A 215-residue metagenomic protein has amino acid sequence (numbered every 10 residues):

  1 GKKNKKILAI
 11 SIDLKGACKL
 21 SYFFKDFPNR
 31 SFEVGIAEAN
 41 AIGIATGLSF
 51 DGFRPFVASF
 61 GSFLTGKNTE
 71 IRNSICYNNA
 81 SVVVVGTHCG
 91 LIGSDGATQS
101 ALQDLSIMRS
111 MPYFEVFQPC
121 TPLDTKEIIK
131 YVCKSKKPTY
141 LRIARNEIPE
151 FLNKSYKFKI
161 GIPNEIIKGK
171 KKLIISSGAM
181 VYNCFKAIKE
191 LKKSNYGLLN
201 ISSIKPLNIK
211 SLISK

Functional and structural regions predicted by a protein language model:
G1-K2, Y22-F24, D104, E127-P138 (+2 more regions): Glycine-/acidic-rich phosphate or pyrophosphate-binding loops and their flanking alpha/beta elements
G1-R142, E147-I148: Thiamine diphosphate
L8-I10, L173-I175, G197: Conserved beta-strand elements of the Class I
A17, T65, V181-Y182, K205-P206: Loop/helix-junction capping segments adjacent to catalytic residues or to phosphate/diphosphate-binding pockets
P28, V57, I160, L198-I201: A generic, residue-level signal for flexible/boundary positions that often mark functional hotspots
P55-A58, K189-N195: Phosphate-handling active-site elements
S94-D95, I175-S177, L199-I201: Thr-Gly-centered strand-to-loop micro-motif
K192-K215: Generic long, charged, amphipathic alpha-helical segments
